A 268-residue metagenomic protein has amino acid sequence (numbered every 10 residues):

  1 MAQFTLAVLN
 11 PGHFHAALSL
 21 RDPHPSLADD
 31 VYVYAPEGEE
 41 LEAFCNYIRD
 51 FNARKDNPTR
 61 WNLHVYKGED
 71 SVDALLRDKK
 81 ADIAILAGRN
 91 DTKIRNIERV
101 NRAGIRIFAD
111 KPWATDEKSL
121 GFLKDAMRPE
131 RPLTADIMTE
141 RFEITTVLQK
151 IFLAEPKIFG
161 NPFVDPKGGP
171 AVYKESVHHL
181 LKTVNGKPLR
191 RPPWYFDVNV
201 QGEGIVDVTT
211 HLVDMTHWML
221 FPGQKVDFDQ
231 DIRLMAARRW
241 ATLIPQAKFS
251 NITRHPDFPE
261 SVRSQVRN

Functional and structural regions predicted by a protein language model:
M1-I105, K118-L133: N-terminal glycine-/serine-/threonine-rich beta1-alpha1-beta2 phosphate-ribose binding loop of Rossmann-like
E42, D91-I94, E98, G121 (+2 more regions): A structural signal for well-ordered alpha-helical segments within the folded catalytic domains of diverse enzymes
F51-A74, N161-V172, F228-A236: Short mixed-charge
I83-I85, I94-N101, K118-R128, H178 (+4 more regions): Peripheral/terminal regions associated with large enzymatic or DNA-binding modules
G104-R106, D110-P112: Short helix/strand-capping hinge loops at secondary-structure junctions that flank key functional elements
A114-R190, G202: A contiguous active-site-proximal alpha/beta segment in oxidoreductase catalytic domains
K187-N268: Rossmann-like dinucleotide-binding domain that binds NAD(P)(H)
